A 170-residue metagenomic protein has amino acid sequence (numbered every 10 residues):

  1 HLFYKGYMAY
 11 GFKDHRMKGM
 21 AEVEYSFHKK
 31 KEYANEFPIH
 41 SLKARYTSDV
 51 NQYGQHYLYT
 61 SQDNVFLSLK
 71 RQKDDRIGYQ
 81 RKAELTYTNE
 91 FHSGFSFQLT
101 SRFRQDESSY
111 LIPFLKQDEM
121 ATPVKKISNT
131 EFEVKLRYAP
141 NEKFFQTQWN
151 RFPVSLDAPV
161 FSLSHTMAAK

Functional and structural regions predicted by a protein language model:
H1-K170: Exposed, low-structure sequence patches enriched in small/polar residues
